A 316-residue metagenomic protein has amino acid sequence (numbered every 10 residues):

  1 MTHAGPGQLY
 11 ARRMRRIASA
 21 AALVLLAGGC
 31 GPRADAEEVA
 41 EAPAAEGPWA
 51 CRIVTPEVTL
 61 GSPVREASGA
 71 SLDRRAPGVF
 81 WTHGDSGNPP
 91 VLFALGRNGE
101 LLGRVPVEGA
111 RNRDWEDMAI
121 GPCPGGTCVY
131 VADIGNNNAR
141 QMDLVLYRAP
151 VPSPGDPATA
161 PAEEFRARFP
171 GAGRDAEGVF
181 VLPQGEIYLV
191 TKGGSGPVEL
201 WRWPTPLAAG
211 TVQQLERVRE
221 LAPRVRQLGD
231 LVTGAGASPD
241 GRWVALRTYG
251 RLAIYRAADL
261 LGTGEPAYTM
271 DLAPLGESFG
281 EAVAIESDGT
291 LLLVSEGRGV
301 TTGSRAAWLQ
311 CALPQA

Functional and structural regions predicted by a protein language model:
T2-H3, R15: Position-driven detector of the extreme protein N-terminus
L9-Y10: Short, positively charged and aromatic/hydrophobic N-terminal segments
M14-E37: Secretory targeting and sorting signals
C30-A316: Sequence/structural signature of beta-propeller domains
